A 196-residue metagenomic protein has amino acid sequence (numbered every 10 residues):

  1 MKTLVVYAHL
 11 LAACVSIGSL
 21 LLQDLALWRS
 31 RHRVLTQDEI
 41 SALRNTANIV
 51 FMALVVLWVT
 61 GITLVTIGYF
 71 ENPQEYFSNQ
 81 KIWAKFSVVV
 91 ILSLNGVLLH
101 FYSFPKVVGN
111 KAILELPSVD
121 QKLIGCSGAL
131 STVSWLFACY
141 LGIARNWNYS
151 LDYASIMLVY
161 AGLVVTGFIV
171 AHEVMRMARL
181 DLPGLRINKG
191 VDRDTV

Functional and structural regions predicted by a protein language model:
M1-V196: Polytopic transmembrane helical bundles with strong interfacial aromatic enrichment
